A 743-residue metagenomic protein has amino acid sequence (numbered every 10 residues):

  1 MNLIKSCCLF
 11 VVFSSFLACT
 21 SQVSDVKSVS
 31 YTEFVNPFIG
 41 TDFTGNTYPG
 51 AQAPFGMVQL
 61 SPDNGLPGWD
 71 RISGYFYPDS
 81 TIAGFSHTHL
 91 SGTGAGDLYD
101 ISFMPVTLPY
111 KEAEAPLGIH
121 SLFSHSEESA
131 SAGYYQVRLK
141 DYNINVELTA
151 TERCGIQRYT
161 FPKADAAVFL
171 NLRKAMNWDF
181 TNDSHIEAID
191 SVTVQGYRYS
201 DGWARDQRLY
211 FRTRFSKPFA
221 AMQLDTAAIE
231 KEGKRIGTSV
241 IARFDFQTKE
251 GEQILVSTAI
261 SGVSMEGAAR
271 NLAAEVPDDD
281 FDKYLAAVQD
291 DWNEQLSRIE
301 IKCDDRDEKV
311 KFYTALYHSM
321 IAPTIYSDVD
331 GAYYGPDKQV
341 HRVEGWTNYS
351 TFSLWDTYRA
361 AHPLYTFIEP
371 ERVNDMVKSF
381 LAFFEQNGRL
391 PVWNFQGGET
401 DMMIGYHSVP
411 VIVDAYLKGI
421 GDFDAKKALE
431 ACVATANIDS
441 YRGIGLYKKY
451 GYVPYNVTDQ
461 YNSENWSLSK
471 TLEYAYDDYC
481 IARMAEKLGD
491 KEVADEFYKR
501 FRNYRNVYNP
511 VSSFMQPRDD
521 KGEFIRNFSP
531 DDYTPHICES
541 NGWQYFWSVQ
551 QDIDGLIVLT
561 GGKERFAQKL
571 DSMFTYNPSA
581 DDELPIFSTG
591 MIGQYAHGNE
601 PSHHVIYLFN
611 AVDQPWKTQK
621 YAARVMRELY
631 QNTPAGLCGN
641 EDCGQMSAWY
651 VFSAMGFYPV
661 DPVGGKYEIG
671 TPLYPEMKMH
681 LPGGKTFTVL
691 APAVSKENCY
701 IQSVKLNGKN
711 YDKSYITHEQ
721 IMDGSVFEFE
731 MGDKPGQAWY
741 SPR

Functional and structural regions predicted by a protein language model:
M1-V26: Bacterial Sec-dependent N-terminal signal peptides
V23-P410, Y416-L472, R483-N506, S512-M515 (+6 more regions): Accessory carbohydrate-recognition regions in carbohydrate-active enzymes
D477: ATP-dependent phospho-/nucleotidyl transfer catalytic cores
A691: Conserved catalytic core of nucleotide polymerization and phosphodiester-bond processing enzymes
Y700: Extracellular attachment/recognition segments
